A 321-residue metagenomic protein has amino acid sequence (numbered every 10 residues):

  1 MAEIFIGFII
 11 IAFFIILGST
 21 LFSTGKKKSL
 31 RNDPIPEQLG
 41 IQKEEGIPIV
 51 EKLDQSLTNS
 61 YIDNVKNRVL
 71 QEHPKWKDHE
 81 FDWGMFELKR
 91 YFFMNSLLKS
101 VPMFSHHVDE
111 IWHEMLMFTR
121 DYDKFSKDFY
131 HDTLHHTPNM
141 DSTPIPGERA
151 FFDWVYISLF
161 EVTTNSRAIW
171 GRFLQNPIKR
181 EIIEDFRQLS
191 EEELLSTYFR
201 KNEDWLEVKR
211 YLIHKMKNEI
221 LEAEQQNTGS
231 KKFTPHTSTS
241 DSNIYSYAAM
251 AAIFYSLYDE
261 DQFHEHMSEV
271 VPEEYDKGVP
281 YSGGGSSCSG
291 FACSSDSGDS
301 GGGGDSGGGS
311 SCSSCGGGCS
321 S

Functional and structural regions predicted by a protein language model:
A2-S321: Acidic, Ser/Thr/Pro-rich intrinsically disordered cytosolic tails and loops of eukaryotic transmembrane proteins
